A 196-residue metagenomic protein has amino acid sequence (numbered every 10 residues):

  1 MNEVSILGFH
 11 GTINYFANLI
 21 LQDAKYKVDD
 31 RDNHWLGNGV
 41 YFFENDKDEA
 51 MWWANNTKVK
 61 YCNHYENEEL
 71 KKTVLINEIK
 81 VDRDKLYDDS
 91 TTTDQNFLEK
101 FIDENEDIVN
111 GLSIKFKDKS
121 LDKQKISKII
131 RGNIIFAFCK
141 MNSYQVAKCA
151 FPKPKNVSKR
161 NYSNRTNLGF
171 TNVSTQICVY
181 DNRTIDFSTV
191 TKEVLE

Functional and structural regions predicted by a protein language model:
M1, R31-H34, H64-E68, N167-F170 (+1 more regions): A general structural signal for short secondary-structure junctions and capping/turn motifs
M1-W35: ADP-ribose/NAD+-binding catalytic cleft of ART/PARP-like enzymes
V4-I6, G37-V40, K72-I76: Extracellular structured ligand-interaction cores
G8-Y15, V40-K47, E78-R83: Short, flexible loop/turn elements at secondary-structure junctions
N18-L19, M51-W53, Y87: Short helix/loop capping segments that flank catalytic or ligand/cofactor-binding pockets
R31-K58: Extended catalytic/binding region for NAD+/ADP-ribose chemistry, centered on the ART fold
T57-K71: Cytochrome P450 catalytic domain signature, combining two hallmark sequence patches
K71-E196: Active-site and NAD+-binding cores of ADP-ribose-processing enzymes
